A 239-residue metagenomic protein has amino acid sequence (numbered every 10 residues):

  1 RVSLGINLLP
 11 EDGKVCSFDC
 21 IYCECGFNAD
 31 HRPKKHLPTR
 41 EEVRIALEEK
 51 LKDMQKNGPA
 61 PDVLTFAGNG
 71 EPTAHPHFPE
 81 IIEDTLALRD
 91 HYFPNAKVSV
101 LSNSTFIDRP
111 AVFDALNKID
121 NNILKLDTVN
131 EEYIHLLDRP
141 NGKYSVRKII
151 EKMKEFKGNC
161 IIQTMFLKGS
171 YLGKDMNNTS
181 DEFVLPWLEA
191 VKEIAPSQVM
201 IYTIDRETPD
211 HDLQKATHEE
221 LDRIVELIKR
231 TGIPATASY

Functional and structural regions predicted by a protein language model:
R1-G26, V63-T65: N-terminal pre-triad scaffold of radical SAM enzymes
N7-L9, A67-N69, M165-L167, I204: Short strand-loop junctions, especially beta-strand C-caps/beta-turns that link beta-sheets to coils or alpha-helices
E11-G13, D30, E131, G169: Short, acidic Gly/Pro/Ser/Thr-rich loop/turn segments
Y22-L101, T105-K118: Conserved Radical SAM active-site core
R40, I82, V184, T217 (+1 more regions): Amphipathic alpha-helical segments in well-structured domains
A74-Q214: Conserved AdoMet/S-adenosylmethionine-binding subsite of the radical SAM
T217-Y239: Binuclear metal-ion centers of metallo-dependent hydrolases, dominated by the metallo-beta-lactamase
